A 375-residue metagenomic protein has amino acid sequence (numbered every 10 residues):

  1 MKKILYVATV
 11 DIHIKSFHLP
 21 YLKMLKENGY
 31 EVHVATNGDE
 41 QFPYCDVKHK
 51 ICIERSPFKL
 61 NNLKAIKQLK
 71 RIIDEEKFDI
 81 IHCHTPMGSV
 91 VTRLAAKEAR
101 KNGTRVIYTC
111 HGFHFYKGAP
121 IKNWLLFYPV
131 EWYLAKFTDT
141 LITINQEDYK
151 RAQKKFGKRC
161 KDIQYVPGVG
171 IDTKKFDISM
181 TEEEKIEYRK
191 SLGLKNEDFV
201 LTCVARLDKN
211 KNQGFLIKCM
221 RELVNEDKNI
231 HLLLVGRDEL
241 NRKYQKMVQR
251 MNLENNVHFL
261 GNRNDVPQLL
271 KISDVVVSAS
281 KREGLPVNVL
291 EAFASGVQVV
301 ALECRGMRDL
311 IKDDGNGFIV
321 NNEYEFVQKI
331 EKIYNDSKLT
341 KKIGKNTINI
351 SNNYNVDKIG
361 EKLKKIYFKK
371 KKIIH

Functional and structural regions predicted by a protein language model:
K15-P20, F199-E222, L232, E239-R242 (+1 more regions): A conserved mid-protein helix/loop that constitutes part of the nucleotide-sugar donor-binding site
K50, K136-E182: Donor nucleotide-sugar binding/catalytic pocket of nucleotide-sugar-dependent glycosyltransferases
C83-S89, C110: Short His-centered aromatic/hydrophobic patch
E187-K190, L339-N353, E361-K365: A short, well-ordered alpha-helix in the C-terminal region of glycosyltransferases
Q245-G261: Nucleotide-activated donor-binding/catalytic signature segment of Leloir-type glycosyltransferases, i.e., the conserved
N262, K281: Aromatic "clamp/platform" in nucleotide-sugar-dependent glycosyltransferases that forms part of the donor/acceptor
Q298-A301: Short hydrophobic beta-strand element within catalytic cores of glycosyltransferases and related nucleotide-activated
D313-Y324, K332-S337: Conserved acidic donor-binding segment of nucleotide-sugar-dependent glycosyltransferases
